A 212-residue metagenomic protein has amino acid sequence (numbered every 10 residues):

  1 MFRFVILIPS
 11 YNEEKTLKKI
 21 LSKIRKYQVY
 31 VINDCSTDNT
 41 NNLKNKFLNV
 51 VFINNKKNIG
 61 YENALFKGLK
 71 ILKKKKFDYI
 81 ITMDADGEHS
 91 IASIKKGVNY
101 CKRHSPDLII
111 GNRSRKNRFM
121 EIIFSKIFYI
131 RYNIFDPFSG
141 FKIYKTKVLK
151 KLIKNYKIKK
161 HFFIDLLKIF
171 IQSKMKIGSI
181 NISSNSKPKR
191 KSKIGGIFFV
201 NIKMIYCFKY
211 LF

Functional and structural regions predicted by a protein language model:
R3-V5, D165: Cell-envelope/extracellular polymer assembly enzymes that use nucleotide-activated donors
L7-K26: Short, well-formed alpha-helical segments that are part of the catalytic scaffolds of diverse glycosyltransferases
K15-K19, D38-K46: Acidic helix N-cap motif at the loop->helix transition within catalytic regions of sugar-transfer enzymes
N33-N42, G87: A conserved acidic beta->alpha catalytic loop
N42-K74: Conserved donor nucleotide-binding strand/loop of the catalytic core
A64-L65, K116-F212: Conserved catalytic loops of nucleotide-sugar-dependent glycosyltransferases that act on lipid-linked
F77-E88: Short beta-strand-to-loop acidic/aromatic patch adjacent to the donor-nucleotide binding site
S93-I109: Conserved donor-nucleotide/metal-binding helix-loop-beta segment in metal-dependent transferases, i.e., the alpha-helix
